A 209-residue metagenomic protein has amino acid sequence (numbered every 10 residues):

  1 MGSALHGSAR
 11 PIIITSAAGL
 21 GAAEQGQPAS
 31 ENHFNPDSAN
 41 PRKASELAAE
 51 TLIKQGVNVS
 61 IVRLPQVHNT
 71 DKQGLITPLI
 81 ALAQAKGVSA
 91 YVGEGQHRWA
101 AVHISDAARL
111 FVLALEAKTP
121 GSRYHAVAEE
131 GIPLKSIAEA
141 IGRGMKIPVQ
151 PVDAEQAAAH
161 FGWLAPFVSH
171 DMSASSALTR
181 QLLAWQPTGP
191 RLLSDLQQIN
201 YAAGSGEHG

Functional and structural regions predicted by a protein language model:
G2-A39: Conserved Rossmann-fold NAD(P)-dependent oxidoreductase catalytic core, especially the SDR/UDP-sugar
K43, H68-P78, A85-K86, A114-Y124 (+1 more regions): Glycine/proline-rich active-site loop of Rossmann-fold NAD(P)-dependent oxidoreductases
L47-T70: Conserved beta-loop-beta element that borders a ligand/cofactor-binding pocket
A81-V102, D106: A conserved pocket-lining segment of Rossmann-fold NAD(P)-dependent short-chain dehydrogenase/reductase
L110-L164, G204-G209: Mid/C-terminal beta-alpha module of Rossmann-like enzyme folds, strongest in SDR-family dehydrogenases/epimerases
E139, A159-Q186: Conserved C-terminal active-site "lid" loop/helix of NAD(P)H-dependent oxidoreductases that clamps the redox cofactor
P190-G209: Amphipathic terminal alpha-helices
